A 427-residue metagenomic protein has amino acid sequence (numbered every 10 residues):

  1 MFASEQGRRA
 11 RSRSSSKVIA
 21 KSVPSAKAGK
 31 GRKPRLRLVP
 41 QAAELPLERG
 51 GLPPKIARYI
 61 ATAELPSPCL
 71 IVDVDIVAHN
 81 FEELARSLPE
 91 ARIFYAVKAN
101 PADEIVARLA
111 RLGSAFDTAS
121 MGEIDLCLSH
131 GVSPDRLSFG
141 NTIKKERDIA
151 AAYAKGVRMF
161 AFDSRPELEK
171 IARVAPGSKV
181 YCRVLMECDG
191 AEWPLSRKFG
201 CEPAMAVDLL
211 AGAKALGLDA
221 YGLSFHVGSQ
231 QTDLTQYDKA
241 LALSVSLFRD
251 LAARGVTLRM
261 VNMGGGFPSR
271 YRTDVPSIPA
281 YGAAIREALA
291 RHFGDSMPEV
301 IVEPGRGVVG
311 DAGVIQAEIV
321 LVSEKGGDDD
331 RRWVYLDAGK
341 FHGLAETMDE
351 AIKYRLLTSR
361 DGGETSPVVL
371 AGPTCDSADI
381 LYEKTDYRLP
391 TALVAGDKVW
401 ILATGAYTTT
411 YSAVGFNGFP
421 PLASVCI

Functional and structural regions predicted by a protein language model:
M1-R173, G177-S178, A215, D219 (+3 more regions): A charged N-terminal "starter" segment
F2, K30-R35, M186-S323, L381 (+1 more regions): Active-site loop/helix belt of alpha/beta enzymes
G51, V72-H79, N100, E104 (+15 more regions): Conserved active-site and cofactor/substrate-binding residues in soluble primary-metabolism enzymes
K55, I60, A284, S296-I427: Charged (often Lys/Glu-rich) extended helix/loop segments that serve as interaction or gating elements
E82, R86-P89, R173-P176, A211-D219 (+6 more regions): Generic secondary-structure signature for well-ordered alpha-helical cores
R92-F94, A115, R136-S138, M159 (+6 more regions): Structural preference for beta-strand elements that scaffold enzyme active sites
K98-A102, A119-E123, T142-K144, R165-E167 (+6 more regions): Active-site beta-loop-alpha junctions enriched in small/polar residues
V106, S129, I149-A151, I171-V174 (+6 more regions): Short acidic, glycine/serine/threonine-rich loops at helix termini
